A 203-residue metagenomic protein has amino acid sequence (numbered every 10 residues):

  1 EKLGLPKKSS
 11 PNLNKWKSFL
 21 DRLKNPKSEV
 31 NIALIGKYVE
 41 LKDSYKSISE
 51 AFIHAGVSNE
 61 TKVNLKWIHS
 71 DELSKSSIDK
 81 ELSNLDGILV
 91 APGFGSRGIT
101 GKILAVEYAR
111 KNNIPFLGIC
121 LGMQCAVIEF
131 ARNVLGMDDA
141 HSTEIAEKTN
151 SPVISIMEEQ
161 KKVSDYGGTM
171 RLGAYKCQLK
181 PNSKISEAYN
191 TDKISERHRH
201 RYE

Functional and structural regions predicted by a protein language model:
E1-E203: N-terminal beta1-alpha1 cap of cysteine-dependent amidohydrolase-like domains
